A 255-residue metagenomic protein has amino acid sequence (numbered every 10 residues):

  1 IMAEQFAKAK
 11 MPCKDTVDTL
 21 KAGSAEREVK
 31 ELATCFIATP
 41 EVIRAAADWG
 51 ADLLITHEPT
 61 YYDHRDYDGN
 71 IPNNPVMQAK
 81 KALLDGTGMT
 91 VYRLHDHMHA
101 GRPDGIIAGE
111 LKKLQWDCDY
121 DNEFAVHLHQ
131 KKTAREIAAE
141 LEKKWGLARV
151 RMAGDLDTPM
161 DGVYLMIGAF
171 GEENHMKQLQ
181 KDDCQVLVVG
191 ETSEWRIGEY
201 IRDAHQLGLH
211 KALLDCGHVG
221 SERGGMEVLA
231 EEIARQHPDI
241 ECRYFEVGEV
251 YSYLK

Functional and structural regions predicted by a protein language model:
I1-K255: Active-site catalytic microenvironments in core metabolic enzymes, especially phosphate/sugar-handling
